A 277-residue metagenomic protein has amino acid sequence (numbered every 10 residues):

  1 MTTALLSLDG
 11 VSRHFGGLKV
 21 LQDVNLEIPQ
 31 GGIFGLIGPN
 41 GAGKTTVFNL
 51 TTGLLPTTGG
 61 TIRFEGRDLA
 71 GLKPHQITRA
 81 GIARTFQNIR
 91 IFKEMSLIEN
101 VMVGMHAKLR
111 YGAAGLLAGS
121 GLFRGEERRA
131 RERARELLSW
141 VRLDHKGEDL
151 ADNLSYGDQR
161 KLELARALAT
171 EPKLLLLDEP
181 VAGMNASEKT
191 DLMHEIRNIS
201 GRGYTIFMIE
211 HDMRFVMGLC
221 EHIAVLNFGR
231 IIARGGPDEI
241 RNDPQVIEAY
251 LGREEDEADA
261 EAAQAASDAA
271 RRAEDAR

Functional and structural regions predicted by a protein language model:
T2-R277: Glycine-rich phosphate-binding loops of nucleotide-dependent enzymes
